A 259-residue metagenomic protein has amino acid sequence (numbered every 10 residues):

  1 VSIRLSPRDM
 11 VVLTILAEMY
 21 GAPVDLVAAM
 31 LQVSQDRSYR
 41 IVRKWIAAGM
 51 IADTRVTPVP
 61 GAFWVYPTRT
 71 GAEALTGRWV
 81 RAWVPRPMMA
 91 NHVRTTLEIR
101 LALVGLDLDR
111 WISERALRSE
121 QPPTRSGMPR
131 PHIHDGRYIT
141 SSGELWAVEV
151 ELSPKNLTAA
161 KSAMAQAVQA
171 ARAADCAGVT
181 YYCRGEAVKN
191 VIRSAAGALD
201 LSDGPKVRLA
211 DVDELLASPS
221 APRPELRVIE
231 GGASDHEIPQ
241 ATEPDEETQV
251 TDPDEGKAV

Functional and structural regions predicted by a protein language model:
V1-W83, P253-V259: Nuclease-adjacent, charged terminal/linker segments that flank catalytic cores
R4-I15, Y20-V24, P154-S162, V168-V259: Non-catalytic C-terminal interaction segments of nucleic acid-processing enzymes
V42, I46, I99-D107, A167-A171 (+1 more regions): Hydrophobic, Leu/Ile/Phe/Ala-enriched alpha-helical segments that form helix-helix packing faces
T54, A102-A147, L152-T158: Active-site metal-binding core of divalent-cation-utilizing nuclease and nuclease-like domains
G77-L117: Amphipathic alpha-helical dimerization/coiled-coil segments that flank or bridge DNA-binding/regulatory modules
